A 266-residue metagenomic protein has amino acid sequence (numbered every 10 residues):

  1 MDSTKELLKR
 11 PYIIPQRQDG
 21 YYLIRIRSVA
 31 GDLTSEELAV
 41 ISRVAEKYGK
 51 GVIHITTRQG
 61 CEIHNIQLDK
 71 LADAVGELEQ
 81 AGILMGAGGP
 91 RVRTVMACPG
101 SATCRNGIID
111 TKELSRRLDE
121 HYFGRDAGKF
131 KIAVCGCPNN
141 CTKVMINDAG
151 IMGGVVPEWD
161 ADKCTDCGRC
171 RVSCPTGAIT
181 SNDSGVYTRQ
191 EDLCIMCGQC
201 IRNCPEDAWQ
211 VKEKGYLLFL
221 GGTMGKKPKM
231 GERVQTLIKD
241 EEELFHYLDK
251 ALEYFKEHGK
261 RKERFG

Functional and structural regions predicted by a protein language model:
M1-Y22, E36: Intrinsically disordered, low-complexity polar/charged tails and linkers
I13-Q18, G49-I55, T180: Short, flexible, solvent-exposed loop/turn segments with mixed acidic/basic and small polar residues
Y21, I146, E213-G215, G231: Active-site lining segments that contact anionic ligands and/or coordinate catalytic metals
Y22-R169, S173, D192-I195: Small-residue-enriched alpha-helical segments and adjacent helix-cap loops that form tight helix-helix packing
R169-R189, Q199-G215: Iron-sulfur cluster-binding cysteine motifs and their immediate structural context in ferredoxin-like electron-transfer
V211-G225: Short, acidic (Asp/Glu-rich) active-site segment that either coordinates a divalent metal cofactor
M224-G259: A hydrophobic, small-residue-rich beta->alpha segment in the mid-to-C-terminal subdomain of diverse proteins
G259-G266: Bimodal "functional hotspot" detector
